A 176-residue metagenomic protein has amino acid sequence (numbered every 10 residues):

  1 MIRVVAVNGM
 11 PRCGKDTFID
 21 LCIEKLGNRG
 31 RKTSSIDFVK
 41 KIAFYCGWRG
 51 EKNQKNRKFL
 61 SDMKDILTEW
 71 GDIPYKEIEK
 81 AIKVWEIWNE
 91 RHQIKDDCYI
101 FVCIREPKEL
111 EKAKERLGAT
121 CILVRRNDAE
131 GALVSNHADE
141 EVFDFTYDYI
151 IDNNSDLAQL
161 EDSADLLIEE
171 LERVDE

Functional and structural regions predicted by a protein language model:
M1-V5: Extreme N-terminal starter segment of soluble prokaryotic enzymes
V7, F101: Hydrophobic anchor at the beta1->P-loop junction of P-loop NTPases
M10: P-loop (Walker A) phosphate-binding loop of NTP-binding proteins
K15: Conserved lysine of the Walker
F18: Hydrophobic positions on the alpha1 helix immediately C-terminal to the Walker A/P-loop
E24-K32: Post-Walker A helix-loop "phosphate-sensing" segment adjacent to the P-loop in P-loop NTPases
S34-C98: ATP-dependent small-molecule kinase phosphotransfer cores that center on conserved nucleotide phosphate-binding segments
K112-R116, T120-E176: Small-molecule kinase domains that catalyze NTP-dependent phosphoryl transfer to phosphate-bearing small molecules
